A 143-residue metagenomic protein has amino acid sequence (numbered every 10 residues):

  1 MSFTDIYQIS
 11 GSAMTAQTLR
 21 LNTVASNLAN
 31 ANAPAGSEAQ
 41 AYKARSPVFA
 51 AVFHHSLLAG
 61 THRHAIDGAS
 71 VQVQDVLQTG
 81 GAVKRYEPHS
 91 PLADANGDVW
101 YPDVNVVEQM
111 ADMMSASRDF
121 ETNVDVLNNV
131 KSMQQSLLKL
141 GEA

Functional and structural regions predicted by a protein language model:
M1-A143: Amphipathic alpha-helical polymerization modules
